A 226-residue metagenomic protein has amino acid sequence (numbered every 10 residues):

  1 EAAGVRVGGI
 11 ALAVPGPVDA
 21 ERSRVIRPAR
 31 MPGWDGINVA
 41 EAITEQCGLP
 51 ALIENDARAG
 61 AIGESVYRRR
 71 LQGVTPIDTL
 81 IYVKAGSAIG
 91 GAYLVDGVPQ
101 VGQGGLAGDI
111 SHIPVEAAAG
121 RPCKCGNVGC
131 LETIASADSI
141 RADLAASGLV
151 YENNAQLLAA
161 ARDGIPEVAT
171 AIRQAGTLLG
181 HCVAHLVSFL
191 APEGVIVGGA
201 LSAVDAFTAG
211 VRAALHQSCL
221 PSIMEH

Functional and structural regions predicted by a protein language model:
E1-G8, E21, E45-L49, R68-I77 (+2 more regions): ATP-binding/phosphotransfer module of carbohydrate and carboxylate kinases, centering on a glycine-rich
R6-A13, P17-T133: Phosphate-binding/catalytic loop of phosphoryl-transfer enzymes
